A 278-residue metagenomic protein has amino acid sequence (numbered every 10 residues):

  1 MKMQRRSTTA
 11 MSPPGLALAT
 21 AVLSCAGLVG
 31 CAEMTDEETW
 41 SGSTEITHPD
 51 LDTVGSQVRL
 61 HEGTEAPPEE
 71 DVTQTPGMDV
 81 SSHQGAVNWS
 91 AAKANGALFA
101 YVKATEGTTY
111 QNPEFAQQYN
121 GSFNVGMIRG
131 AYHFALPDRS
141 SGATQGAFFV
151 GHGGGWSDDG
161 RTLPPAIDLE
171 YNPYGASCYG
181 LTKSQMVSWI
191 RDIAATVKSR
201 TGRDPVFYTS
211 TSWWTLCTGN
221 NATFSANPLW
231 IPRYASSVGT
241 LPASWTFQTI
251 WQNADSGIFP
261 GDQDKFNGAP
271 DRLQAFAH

Functional and structural regions predicted by a protein language model:
M3-A19: Bacterial N-terminal signal peptides that target proteins for export
L28-G30: C-terminal motif of bacterial Sec signal peptides marking the signal peptidase cleavage site
A32-M34: Bacterial signal peptide processing site
W40-Q84, A222-H278: Functionally critical loop-and-helix segments that line ligand-binding/catalytic clefts of soluble enzyme domains
E70-L98, V102-A194, K198-R200: Substrate-binding cleft of extracellular glycoside hydrolase catalytic domains
R129, D204-P205, L229: Hydrophobic anchor at the start of a short beta-strand that flanks the dinucleotide cofactor-binding loop
G202-T215: Aromatic-lined carbohydrate-recognition surfaces of secreted/lumenal glycan-active proteins
